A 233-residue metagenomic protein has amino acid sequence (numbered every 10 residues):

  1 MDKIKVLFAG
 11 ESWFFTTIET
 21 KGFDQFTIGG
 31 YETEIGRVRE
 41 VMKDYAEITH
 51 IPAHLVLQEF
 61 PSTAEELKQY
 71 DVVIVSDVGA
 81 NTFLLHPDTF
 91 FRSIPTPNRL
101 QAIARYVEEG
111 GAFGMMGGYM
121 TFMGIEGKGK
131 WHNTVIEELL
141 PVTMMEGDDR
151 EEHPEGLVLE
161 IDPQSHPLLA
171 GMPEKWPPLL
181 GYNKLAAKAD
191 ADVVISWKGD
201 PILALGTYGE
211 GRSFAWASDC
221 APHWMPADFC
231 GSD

Functional and structural regions predicted by a protein language model:
M1-A9, A112, K188-D192, D200 (+2 more regions): Extracellular ligand-binding/catalytic regions of CAZymes and related secreted enzymes and adhesion modules
M1-G79, Y119-M123, N133: Aromatic-Pro/Gly-enriched surface loop or interdomain linker that acts as a lid/target-recognition segment
D2-I4, E11-K21, A112-D200: An acidic, glycine-rich "communication" segment
K3-A9, W13, E66-E126, E210-W216: Short alpha-beta junction capping motif
T16-G30, T82-P95, G124-K130, D228-C230: Short, flexible/disordered intra-domain loops and linkers
G30-T33, I94-R99, S196, D233: Soluble or luminal CAZymes and related metallo-dependent hydrolases
T49-H54, T89-S93, D192-V194: Short, flexible loop segments at the rims of nucleotide/cofactor-binding pockets, characterized by
Q58-A64, Q101, G199-I202: Alpha-helical scaffolding within the catalytic cores of extracellular/periplasmic polymer-degrading hydrolases
